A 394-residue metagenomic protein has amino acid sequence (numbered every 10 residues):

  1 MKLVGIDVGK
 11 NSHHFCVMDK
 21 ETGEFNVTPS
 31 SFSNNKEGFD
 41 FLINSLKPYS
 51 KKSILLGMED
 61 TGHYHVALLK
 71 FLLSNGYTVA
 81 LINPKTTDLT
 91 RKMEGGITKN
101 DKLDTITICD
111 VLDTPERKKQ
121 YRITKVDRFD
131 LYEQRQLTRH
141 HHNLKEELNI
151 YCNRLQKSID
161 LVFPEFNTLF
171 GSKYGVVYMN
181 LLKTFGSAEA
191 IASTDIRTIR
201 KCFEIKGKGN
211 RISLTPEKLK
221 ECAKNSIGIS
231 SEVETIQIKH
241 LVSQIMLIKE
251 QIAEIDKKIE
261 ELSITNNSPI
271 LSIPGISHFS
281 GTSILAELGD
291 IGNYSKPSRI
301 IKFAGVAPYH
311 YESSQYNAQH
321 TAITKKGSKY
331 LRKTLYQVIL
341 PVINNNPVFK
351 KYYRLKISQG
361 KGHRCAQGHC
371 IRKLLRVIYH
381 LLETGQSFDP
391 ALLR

Functional and structural regions predicted by a protein language model:
M1-R394: A detector of single, family-specific signature residues that are central to catalytic or substrate-handling motifs
